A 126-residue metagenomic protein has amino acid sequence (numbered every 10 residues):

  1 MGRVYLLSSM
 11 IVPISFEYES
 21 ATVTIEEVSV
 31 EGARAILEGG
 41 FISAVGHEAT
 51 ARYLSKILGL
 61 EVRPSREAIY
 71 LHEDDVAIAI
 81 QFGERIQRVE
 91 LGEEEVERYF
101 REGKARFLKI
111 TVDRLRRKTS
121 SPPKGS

Functional and structural regions predicted by a protein language model:
V4-E17, V23-E27: N-terminal accessory interaction module
V4-Y5, R52, K56, V89 (+1 more regions): Intrinsic-disorder/low-complexity peptide segments enriched for small residues
A21-I42, Q87-E93, E97-Y99, F107: The transition from N-terminal targeting/processing segments to the mature protein
A44-I86: Acidic, low-complexity, intrinsically disordered interaction modules
L71-K118: Polybasic, proline/glycine-rich intrinsically disordered low-complexity segments
T119-S126: Short acidic DE-rich linear segments
